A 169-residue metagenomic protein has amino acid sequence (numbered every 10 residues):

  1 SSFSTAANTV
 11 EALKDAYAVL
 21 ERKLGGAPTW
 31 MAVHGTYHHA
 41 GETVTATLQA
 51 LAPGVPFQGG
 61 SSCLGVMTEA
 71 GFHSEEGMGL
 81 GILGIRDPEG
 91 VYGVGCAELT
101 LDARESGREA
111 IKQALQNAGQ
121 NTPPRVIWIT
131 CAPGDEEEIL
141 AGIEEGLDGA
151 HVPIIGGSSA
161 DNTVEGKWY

Functional and structural regions predicted by a protein language model:
S1-Y169: Cofactor- and metal-binding active-site motifs of prokaryotic enzymes that mediate redox/radical or nucleophilic
